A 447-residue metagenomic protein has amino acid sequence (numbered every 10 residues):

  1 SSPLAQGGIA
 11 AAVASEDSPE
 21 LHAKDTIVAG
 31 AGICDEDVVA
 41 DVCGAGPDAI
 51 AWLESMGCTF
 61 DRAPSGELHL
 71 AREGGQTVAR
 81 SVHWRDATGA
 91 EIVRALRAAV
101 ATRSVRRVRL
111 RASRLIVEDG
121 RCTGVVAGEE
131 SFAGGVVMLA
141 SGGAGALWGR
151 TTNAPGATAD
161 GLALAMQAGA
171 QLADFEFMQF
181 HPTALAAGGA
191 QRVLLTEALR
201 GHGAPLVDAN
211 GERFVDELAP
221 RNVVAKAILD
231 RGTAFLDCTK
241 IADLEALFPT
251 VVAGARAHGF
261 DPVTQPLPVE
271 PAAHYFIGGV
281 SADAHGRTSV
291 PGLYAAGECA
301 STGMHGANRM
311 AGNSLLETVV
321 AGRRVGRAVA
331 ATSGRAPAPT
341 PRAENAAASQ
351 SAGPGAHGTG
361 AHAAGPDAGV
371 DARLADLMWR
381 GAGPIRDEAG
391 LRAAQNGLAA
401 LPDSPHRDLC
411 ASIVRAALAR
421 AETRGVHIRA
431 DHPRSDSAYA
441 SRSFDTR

Functional and structural regions predicted by a protein language model:
S1-I27, A31, A190-V193: Conserved N-terminal glycine-rich FAD pyrophosphate-binding loop of Rossmann-like flavoproteins
L4-A11, W52, C58-A79, E118-D119 (+6 more regions): Glycine- and aromatic-enriched mobile tails/lids
A29-L70: Rossmann-like flavin
C34-P47, R80-A98, T151-A159, A184-G188 (+1 more regions): Short beta-strand to alpha-helix junction loop
M56-E129, V136, A140, A184-A187 (+1 more regions): Conserved redox-cofactor binding core of oxidoreductases
R106-G145, E176-M178, D261-A272, G279-D283 (+2 more regions): Conserved mixed alpha/beta core segments that line enzyme active sites in large multi-domain catalysts
V136-G189, V193, L315, V319-A321: Glycine-rich loop(s) and the adjacent beta-strand/alpha-helix scaffold that form part
L164, A170-E270, A328-P337: An anion/pyrophosphate-binding glycine-rich loop and adjacent beta-alpha core in soluble alpha-beta enzymes
